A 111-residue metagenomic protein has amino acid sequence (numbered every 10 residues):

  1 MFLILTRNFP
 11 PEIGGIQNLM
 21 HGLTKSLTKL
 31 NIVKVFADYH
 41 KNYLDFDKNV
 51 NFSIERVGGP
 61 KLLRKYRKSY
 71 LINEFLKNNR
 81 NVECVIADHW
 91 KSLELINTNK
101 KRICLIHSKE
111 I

Functional and structural regions predicted by a protein language model:
M1, K29, R80-N81: Short, Lys/Arg-enriched, disordered terminal segments
F2, C84-I86, N97-I111: Active-site proximal beta-strand in glycosyltransferases
T6-I13, L19-R64: N-terminal strand-loop element at the rim of the active site of nucleotide-sugar-dependent glycosyltransferases
M20, S92-L93: Catalytic nucleophile loop
N31, F52, V82-E83, K100-K101: A structural micro-motif
L62-L63, L93-E94, I111: Short glycine-rich, flexible loops that bind phosphorylated cofactors or substrates
Y70-N81: Short, well-structured alpha-helical segments in soluble
I86-S92: Short His-centered aromatic/hydrophobic patch
